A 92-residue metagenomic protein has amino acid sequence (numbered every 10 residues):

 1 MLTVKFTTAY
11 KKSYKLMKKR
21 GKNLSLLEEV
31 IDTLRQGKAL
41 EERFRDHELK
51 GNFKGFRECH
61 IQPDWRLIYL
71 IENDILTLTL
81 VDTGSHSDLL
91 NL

Functional and structural regions predicted by a protein language model:
M1, Y14-M17, L34-G37: Short, functional N-terminal and low-complexity linear motifs
T3, A9, K15, K19-L24 (+3 more regions): Enriched for short, Lys/Arg-rich terminal
T3-V4, E42: Residues that recognize and position ribonucleotide moieties
T33-H60: A short, surface-exposed loop/turn module that caps and links secondary-structure elements
